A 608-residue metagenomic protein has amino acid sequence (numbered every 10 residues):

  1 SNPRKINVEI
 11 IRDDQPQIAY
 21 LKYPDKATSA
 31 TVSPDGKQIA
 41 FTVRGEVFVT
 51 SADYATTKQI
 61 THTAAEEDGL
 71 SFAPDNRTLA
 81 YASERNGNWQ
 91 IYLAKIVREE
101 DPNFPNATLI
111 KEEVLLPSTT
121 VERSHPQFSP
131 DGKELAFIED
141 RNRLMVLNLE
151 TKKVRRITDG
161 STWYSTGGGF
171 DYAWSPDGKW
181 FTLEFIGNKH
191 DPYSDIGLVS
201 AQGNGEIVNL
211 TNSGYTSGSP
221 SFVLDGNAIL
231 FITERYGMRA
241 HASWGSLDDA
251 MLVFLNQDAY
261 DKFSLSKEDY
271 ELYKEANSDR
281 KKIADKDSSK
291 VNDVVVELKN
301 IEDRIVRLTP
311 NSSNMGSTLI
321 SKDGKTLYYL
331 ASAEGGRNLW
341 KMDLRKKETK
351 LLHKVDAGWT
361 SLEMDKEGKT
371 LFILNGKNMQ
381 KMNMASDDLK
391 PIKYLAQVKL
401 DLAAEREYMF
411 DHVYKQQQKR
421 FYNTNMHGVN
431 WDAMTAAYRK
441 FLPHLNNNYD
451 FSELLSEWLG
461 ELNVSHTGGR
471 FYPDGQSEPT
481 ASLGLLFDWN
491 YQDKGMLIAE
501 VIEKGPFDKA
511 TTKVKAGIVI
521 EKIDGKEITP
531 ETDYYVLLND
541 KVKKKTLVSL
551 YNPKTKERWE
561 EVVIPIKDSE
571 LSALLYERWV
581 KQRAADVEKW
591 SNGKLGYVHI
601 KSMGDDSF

Functional and structural regions predicted by a protein language model:
S1, I11-Q15, Y23, K37-F48 (+14 more regions): A flexible loop/linker signature enriched in serine peptidases of the S9 family
N2-K5, T56-T57, E100-D101, L109-V114 (+7 more regions): Predominantly a core beta-strand signature of beta-propeller blades across repeat-based propeller domains
I10-D25, T108-L115, V294-S312: A short helix->beta-strand "capping" segment at the edge of beta-propeller domains
A30-Q38, L70-T78, H125-E134, Y172-W180 (+3 more regions): Blade-terminus and WD-like Trp-Asp/Gly-His loop motifs, strongest in beta-propeller folds
A240, D388, I392-E457, E461-L462 (+2 more regions): Terminal targeting/pro-maturation regions of precursor/exported proteins
P443-K494, E557-K581: Extended, small/polar residue-biased N-terminal targeting/export presequences and adjacent propeptide/linker tracts
E478-E531, D605: PDZ/PDZ-like domain segments forming the peptide/carboxylate-binding groove, activating on the N-terminal beta-strands
K526-F608: Cleft-lining beta-strand/loop regions that shape enzyme active-site pockets
